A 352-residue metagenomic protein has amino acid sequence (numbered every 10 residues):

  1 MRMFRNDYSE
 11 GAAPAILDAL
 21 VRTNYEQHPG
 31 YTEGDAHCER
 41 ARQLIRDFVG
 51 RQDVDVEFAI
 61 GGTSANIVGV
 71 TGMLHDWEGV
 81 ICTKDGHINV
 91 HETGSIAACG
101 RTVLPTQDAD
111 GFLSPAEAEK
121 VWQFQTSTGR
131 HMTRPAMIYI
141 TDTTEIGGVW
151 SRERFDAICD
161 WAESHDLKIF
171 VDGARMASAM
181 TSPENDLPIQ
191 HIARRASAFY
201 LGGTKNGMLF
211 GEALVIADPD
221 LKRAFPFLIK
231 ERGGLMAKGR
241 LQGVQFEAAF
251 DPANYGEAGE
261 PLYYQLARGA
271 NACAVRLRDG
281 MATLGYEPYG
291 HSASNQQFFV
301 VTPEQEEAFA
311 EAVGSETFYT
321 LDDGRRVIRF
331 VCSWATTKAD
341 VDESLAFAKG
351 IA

Functional and structural regions predicted by a protein language model:
M3-N6, V56-I60, C82-T83, I140 (+5 more regions): General beta-strand structural signal in soluble alpha/beta enzymes
F4, I45, A65, I96 (+6 more regions): Buried hydrophobic positions in well-ordered alpha/beta secondary-structure cores of metabolic enzymes
A13-G62, K84-N89, S95: Conserved N-terminal alpha-helix of the aminotransferase class I/II PLP-enzyme fold
G72-V90, E119: Conserved PLP-anchoring active-site segment centered on the Schiff-base-forming lysine
H75-W77, V275-G350: Conserved C-terminal alpha-helix-loop-beta "cap" of PLP-dependent enzymes that closes/shapes the active-site mouth
G100-E145, V149-A157: PLP-dependent aminotransferase-class I/II
R134-T144, V149, L187-S294: Active-site C-terminal subdomain of aminotransferase-like
W150-S182: Catalytic PLP-binding core of fold-type I/II PLP enzymes
